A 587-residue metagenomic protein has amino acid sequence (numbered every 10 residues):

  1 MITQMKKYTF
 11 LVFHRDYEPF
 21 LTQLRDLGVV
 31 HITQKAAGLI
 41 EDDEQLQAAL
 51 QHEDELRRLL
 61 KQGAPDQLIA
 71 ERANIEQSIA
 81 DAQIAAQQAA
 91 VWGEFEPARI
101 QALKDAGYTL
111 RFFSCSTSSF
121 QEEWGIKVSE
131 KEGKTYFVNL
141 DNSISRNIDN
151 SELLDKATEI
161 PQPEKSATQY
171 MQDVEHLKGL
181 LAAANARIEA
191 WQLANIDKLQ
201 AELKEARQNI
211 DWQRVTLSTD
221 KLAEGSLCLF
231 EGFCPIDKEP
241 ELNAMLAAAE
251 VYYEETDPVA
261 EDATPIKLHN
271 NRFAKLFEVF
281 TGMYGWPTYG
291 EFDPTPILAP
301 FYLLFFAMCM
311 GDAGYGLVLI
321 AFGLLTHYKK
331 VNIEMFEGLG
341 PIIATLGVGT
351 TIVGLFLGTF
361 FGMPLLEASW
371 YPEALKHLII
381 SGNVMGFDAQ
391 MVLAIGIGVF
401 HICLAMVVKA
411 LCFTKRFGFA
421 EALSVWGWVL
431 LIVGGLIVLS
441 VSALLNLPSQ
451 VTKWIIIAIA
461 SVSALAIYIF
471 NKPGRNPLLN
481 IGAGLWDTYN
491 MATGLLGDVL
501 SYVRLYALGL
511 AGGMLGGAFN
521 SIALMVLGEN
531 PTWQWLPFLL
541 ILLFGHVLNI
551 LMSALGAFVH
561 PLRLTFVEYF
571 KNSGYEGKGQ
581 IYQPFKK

Functional and structural regions predicted by a protein language model:
M1-K6, E18-L21, R25-I32, P240-K587: Conserved, carboxylate-rich catalytic/transport cores that coordinate ions
M1-L298, T326, I333-F336, G340-I343: Long, charged N-terminal accessory/stalk domains
